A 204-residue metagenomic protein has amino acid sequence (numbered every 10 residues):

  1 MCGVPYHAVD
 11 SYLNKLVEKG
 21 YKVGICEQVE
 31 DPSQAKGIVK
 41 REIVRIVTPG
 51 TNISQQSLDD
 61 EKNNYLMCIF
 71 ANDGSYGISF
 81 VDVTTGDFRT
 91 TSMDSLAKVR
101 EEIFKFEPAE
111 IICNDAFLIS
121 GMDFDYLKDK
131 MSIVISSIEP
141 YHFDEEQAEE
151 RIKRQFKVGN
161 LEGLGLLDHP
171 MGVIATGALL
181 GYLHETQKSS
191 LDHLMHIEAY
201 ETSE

Functional and structural regions predicted by a protein language model:
M1-E204: Charged catalytic and DNA/RNA-contacting regions of genome-maintenance and nucleic-acid-processing enzymes
